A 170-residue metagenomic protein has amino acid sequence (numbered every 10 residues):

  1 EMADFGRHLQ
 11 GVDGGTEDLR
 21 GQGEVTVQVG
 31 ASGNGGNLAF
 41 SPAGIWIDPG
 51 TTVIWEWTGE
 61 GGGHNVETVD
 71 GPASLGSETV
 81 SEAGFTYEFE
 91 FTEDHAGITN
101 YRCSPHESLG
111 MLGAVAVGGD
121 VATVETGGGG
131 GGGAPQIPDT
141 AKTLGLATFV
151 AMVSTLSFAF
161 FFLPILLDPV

Functional and structural regions predicted by a protein language model:
E1-N34, S108-V170: Extracytoplasmic/periplasmic copper-protein system
E24, T52, G63-N65, L112: Exposed beta-strand and adjacent loop surfaces of beta-rich binding modules that mediate intermolecular recognition
G33-G44, G84: N-terminal post-signal-peptidase region of extra-cytosolic proteins
P42-G61, E88-D94, T99: Beta-strand cores of secreted/periplasmic/IMS beta-sandwich domains, seen most often in copper-related folds
T58, S104-S108: Beta-strand-rich extracellular modules
H64-N100, T123-A141: Extracytoplasmic beta-sandwich strand-turn segments characteristic of Greek-key/jelly-roll folds
